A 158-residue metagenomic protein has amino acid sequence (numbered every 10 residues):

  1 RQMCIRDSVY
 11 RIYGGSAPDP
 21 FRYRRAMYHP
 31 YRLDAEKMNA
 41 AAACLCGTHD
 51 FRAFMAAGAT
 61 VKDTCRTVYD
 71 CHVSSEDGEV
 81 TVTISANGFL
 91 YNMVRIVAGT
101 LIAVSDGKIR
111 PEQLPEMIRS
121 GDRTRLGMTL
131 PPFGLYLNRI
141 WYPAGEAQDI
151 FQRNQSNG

Functional and structural regions predicted by a protein language model:
Q2, R6-G158: Structured-RNA-binding interfaces characteristic of tRNA pseudouridine synthases
